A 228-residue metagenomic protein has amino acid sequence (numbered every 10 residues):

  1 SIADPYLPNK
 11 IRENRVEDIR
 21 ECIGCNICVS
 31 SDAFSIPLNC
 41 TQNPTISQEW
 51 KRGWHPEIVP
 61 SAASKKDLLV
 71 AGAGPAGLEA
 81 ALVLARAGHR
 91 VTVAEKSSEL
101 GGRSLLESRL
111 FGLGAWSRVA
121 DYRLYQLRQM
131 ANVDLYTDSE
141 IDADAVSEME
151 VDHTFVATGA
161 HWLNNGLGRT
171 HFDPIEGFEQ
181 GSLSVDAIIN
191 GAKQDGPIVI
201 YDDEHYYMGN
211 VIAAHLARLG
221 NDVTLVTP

Functional and structural regions predicted by a protein language model:
S1-A71, P75, A80-V91, E99 (+3 more regions): Flavin-dependent oxidoreductase catalytic cores
S1-E13, R123-D138, D144-A145: Repeat-solenoid scaffold signature
D18-G24, L106-L135, N165-Q180: N-terminal glycine-rich dinucleotide-binding loop that anchors FAD/FMN and/or NAD(P) in oxidoreductases
C40, L127, L216: Hydrophobic, well-ordered secondary-structure elements that form the walls of internal hydrophobic environments
A62-V93, L135-S147, T158-H171, E179-P228: Rossmann-like dinucleotide/flavin-binding elements
E148-D152: Glycine-rich phosphate-binding loop signature in dinucleotide/nucleotide-binding domains
F155: N-terminal Rossmann-like NAD(P) cofactor-binding module of classical short-chain dehydrogenase/reductase
